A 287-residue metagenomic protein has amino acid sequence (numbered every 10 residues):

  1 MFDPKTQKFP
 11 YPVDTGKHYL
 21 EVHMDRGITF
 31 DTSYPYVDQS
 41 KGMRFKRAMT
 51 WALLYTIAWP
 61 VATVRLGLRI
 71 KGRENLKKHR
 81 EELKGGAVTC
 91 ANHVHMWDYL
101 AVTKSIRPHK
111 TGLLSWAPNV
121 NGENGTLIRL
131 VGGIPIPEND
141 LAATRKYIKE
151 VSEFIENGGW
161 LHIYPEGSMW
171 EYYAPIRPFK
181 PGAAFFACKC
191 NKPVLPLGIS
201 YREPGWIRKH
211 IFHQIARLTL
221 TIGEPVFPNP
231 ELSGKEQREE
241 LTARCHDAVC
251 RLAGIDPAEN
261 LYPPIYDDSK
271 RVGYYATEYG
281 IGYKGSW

Functional and structural regions predicted by a protein language model:
M1-V37, G42, R145-W287: Non-catalytic C-terminal accessory region of glycerolipid acyltransferases and related lyso-lipid remodeling enzymes
R44-G67, N121-G132, H210-R217: Alpha-helical membrane-targeting segments
R47-M49, L114, D140-L141, Y172-Y173: A generic secondary-structure micro-motif detector that highlights 1-2 residue hydrophobic/ambivalent hotspots embedded
W59-H93: Helix-to-loop junction immediately C-terminal to a conserved catalytic motif
L66-R73, A143-R145, R202-E203: Short gly/ser/thr-rich secondary-structure transition/capping motifs
I70, L113, G133-P135, V194-P196 (+1 more regions): Conserved beta-strand scaffold positions in the cores of enzyme catalytic domains, especially in NTP/NDP-utilizing
E81-L141: Catalytic core of membrane glycerolipid acyltransferases/transacylases, capturing the structured, soluble-facing
